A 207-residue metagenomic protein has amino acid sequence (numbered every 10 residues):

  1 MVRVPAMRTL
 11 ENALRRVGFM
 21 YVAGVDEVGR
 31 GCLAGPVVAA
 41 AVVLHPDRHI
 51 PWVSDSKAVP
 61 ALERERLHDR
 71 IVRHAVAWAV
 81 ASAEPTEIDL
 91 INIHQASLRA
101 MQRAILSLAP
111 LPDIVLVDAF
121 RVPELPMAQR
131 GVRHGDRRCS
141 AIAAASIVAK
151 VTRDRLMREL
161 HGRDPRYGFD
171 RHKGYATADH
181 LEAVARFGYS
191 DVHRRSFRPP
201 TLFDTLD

Functional and structural regions predicted by a protein language model:
M1-D207: RNase H-like, Mg2+-dependent phosphodiesterase core, and more generally RNA phosphate-backbone-engaging helix-loop
